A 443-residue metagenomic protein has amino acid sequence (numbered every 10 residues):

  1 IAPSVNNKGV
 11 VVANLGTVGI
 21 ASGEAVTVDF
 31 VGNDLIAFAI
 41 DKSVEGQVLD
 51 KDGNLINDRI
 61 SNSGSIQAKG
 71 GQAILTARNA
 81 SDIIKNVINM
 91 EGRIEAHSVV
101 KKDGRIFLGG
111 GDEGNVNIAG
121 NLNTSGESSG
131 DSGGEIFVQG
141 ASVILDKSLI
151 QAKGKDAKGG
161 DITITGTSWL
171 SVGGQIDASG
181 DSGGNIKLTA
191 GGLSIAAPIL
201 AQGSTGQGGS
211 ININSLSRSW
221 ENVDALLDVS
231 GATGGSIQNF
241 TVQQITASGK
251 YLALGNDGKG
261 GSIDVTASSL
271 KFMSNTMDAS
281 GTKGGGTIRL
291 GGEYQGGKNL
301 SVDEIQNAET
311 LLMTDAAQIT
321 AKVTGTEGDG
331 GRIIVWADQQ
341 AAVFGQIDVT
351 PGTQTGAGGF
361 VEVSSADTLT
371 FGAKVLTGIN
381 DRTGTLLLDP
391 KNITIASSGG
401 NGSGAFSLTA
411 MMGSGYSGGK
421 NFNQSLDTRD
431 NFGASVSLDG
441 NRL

Functional and structural regions predicted by a protein language model:
I1-L443: Extracellular and secretory-pathway beta-repeat/beta-biased strand scaffolds
